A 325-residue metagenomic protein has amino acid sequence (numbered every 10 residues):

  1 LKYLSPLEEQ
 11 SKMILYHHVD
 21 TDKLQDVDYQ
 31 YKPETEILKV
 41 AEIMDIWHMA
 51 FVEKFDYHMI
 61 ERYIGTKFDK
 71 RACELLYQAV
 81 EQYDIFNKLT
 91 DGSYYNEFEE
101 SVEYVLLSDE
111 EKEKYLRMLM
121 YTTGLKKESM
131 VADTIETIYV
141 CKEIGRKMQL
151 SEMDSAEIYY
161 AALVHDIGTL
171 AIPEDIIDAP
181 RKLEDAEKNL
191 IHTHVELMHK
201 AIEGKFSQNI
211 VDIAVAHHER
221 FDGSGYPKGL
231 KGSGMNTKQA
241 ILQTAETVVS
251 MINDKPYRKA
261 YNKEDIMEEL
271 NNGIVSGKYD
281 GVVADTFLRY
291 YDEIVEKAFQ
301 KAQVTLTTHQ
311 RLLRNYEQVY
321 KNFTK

Functional and structural regions predicted by a protein language model:
L1-K325: Histidine- and acidic-residue-rich, metal-dependent catalytic cores
